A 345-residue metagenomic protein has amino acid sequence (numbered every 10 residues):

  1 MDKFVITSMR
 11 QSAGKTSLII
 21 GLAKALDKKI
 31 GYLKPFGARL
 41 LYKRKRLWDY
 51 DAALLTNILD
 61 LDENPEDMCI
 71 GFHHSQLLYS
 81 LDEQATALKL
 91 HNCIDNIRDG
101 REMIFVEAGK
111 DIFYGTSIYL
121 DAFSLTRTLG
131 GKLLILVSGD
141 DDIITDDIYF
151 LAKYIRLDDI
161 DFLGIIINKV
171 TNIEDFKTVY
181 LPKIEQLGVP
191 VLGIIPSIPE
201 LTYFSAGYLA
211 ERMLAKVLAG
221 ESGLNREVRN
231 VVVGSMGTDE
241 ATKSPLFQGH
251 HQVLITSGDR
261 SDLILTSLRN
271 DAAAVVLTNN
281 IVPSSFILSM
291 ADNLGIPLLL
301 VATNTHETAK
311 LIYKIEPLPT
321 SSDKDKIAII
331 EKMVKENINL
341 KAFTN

Functional and structural regions predicted by a protein language model:
K3-F4, I30-G31, A53, E102-I104 (+7 more regions): Structural motif
F4-R10, S17-L88, C93: N-terminal phosphate/diphosphate-binding loop that engages ATP/GTP or pyrophosphate donors across diverse enzyme folds
S8-R10, P35-F36, M68, E107-K110 (+8 more regions): Fold-independent oxyanion-binding glycine-rich loops and adjacent beta-strand/coil segments at enzyme active sites
I70, A85, K183-T202: Ligand-binding beta-strand-loop-alpha-helix segment within the catalytic cores of soluble metabolic enzymes
L78-Y119, F123-R127: Phosphate-binding/switch loop-helix module in NTP-utilizing enzymes
N96-G100, T128, K243-Q252, S267-D271: Flexible, charged surface loops at secondary-structure boundaries
A108, I194-T256, I312-N345: Non-catalytic interface/targeting segments
G109-V189, D259-S321: Conserved catalytic-core segment of NTP-binding enzymes
